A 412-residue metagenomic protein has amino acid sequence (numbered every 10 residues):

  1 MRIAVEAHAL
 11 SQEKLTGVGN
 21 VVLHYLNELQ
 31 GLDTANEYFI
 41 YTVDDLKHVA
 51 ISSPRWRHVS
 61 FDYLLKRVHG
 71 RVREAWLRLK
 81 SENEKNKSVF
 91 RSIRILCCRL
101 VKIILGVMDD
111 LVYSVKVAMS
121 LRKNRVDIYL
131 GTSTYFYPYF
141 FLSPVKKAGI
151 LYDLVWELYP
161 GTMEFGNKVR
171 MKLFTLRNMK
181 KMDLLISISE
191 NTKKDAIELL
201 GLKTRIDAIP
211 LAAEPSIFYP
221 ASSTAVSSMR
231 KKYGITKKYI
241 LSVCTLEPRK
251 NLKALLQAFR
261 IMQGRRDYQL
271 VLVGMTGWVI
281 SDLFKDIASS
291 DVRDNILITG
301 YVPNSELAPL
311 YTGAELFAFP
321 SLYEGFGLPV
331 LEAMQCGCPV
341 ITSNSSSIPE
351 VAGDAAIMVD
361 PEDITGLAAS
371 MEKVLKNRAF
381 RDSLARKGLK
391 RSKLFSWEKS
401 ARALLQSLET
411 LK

Functional and structural regions predicted by a protein language model:
M1-K412: Carbohydrate transferase catalytic cores enriched for Leloir-type hexosyltransferases
